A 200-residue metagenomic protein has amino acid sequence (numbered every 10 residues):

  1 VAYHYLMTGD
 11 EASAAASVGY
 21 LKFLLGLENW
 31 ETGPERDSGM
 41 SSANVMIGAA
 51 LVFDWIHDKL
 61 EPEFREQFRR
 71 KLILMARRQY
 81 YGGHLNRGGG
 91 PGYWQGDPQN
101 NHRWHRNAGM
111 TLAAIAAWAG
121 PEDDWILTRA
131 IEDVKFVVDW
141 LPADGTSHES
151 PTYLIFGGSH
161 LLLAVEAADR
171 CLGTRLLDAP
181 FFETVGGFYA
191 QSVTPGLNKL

Functional and structural regions predicted by a protein language model:
V1-T8, A16-G26, N44-D54: Non-membrane alpha-helical segments in proteins
Y3-D10, W55-D58, A116-G120, A167-C171: Alpha-helix C-terminal capping/termination sites
H4, S17-L27, E31, Q79 (+5 more regions): Alpha-helical solenoid scaffolds that mediate protein-protein interactions, centered on TPR/SEL1-like repeats but also
M7-T8, E31-G39, P62, Y93 (+2 more regions): Short, surface-exposed loop/turn segments at secondary-structure junctions
S13-S17, D123-I126, A130, D178: Solenoid-repeat scaffolds in large eukaryotic assemblies
L21, L72, A76, F182-Y189: Short amphipathic alpha-helical coiled-coil/interface segments
N44-T152, L162-L163: Active-site lining segments of carbohydrate-active enzymes
A117, I155-L200: Carbohydrate-active enzyme catalytic cores, enriched for enzymes that act on polyanionic acidic polysaccharides
